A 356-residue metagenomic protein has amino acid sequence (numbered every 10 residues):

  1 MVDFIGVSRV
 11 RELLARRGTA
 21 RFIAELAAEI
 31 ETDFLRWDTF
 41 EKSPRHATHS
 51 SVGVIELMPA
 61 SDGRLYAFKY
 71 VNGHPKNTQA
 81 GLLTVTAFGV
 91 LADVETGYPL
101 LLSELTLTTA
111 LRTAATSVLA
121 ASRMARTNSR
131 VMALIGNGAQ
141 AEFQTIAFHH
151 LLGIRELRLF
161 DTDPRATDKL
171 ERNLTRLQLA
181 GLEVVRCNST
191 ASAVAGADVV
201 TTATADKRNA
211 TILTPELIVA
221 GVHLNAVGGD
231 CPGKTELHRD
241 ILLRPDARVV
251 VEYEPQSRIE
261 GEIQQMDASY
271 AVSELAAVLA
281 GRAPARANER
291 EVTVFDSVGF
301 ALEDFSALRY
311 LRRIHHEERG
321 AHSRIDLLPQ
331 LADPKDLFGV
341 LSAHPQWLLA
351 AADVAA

Functional and structural regions predicted by a protein language model:
M1-A110, V118, N128, L302-F305 (+2 more regions): N-terminal ligand-binding/catalytic initiation module
M124-V131, G153, V219-A220: Short helix-loop-beta connector
N137-G138: Glycine-rich Rossmann-fold phosphate-binding loop(s) that bind the pyrophosphate of adenine dinucleotide cofactors
L151-L177: NAD(P)-binding Rossmann-fold cofactor-contacting core
L182-S192, V250: Short acidic-hydrophobic, aromatic-tinged amphipathic segments that line or gate anion-handling sites
A191, A195-G196, K207-H223, R239: Rossmann-fold NAD(P) dinucleotide-binding segment
T201-T204, A226-V227, E252, L308: Short, well-ordered coil/turn residues at beta-beta hairpins and beta-strand->alpha-helix junctions within
A226-A283: Rossmann-fold NAD(P)-binding glycine/threonine-rich loop
